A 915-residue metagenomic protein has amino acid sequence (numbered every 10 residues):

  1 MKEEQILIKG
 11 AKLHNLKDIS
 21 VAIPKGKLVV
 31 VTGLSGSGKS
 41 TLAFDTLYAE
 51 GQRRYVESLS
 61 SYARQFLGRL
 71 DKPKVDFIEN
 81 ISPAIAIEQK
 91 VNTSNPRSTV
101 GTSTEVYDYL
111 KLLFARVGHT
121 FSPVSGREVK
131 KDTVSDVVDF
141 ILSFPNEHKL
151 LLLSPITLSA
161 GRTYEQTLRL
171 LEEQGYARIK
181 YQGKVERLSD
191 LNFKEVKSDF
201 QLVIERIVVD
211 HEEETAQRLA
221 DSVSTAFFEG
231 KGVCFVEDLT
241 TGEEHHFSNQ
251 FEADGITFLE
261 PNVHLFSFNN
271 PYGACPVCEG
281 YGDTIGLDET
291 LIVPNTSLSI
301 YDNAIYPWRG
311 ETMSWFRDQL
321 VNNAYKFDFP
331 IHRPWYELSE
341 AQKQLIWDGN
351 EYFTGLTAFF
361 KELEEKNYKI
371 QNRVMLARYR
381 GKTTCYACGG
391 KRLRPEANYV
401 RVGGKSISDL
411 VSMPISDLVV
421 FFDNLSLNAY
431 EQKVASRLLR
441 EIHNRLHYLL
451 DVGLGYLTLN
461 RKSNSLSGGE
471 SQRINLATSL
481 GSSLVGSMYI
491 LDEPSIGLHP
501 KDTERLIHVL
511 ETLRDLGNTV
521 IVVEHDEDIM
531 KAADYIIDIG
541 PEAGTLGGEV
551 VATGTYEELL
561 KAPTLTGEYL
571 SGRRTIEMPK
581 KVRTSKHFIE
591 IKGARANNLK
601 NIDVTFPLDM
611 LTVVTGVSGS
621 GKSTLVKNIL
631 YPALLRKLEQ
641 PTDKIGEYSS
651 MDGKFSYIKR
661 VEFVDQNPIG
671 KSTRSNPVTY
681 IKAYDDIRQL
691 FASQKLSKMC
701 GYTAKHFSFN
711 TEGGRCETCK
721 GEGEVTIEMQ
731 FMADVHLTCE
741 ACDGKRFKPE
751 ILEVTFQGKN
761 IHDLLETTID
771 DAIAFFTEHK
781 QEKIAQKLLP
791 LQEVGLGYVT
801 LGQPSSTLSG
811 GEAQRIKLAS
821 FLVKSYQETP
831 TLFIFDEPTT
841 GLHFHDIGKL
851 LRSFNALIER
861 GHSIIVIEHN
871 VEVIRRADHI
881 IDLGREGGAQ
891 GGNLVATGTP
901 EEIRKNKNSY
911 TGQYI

Functional and structural regions predicted by a protein language model:
M1-I915: Conserved phosphate-binding elements of NTP-dependent enzyme cores
